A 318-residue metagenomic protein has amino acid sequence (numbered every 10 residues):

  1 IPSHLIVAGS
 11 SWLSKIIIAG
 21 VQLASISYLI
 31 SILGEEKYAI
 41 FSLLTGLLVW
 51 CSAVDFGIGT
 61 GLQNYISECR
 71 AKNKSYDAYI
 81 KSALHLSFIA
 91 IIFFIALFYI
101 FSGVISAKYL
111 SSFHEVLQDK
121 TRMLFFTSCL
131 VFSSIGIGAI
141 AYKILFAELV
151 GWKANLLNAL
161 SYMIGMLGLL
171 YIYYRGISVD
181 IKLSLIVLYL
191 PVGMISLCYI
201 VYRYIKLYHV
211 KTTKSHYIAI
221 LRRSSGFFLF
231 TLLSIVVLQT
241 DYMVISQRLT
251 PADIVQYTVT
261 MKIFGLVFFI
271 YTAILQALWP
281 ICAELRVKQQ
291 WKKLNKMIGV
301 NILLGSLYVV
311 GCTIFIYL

Functional and structural regions predicted by a protein language model:
I1-H4, D119, S178-I186, L197-L238 (+2 more regions): Interhelical loop/hinge segments that connect adjacent transmembrane helices in multipass membrane
S3-N64, I91, I95-Y99, V131 (+3 more regions): Signature of the first transmembrane helix
L5, S42, S75-I89, T121 (+3 more regions): Interfacial transmembrane-helix starts/ends
L5-I17, K74, L130, I144-L170 (+2 more regions): Alpha-helical transmembrane segments of multi-pass membrane transporters/permeases
F56-A71, A147, F264-Q289: Helix-loop junctions and terminal segments of transmembrane helices in multi-pass membrane transport/translocation
S82-L110, L167-R175, C198, G299-L318: Alpha-helical transmembrane segments of multi-pass membrane transport and lipid-handling proteins
S112-G138, I186-L190, M194: Alpha-helical transmembrane segments of multi-pass membrane proteins
N155-I205: Hydrophobic alpha-helical transmembrane segments
